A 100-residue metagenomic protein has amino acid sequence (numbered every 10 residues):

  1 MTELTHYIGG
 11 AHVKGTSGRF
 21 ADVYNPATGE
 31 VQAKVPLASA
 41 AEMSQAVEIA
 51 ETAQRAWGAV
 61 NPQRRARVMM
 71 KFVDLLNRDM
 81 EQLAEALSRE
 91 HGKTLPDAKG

Functional and structural regions predicted by a protein language model:
M1-K34, R67, K71: Terminal low-complexity tails and localization/encapsulation signals of metabolic enzymes
Q32-G100: Glycine-rich loop-to-alpha-helix module at the N-terminal edge of alpha/beta enzyme cores
